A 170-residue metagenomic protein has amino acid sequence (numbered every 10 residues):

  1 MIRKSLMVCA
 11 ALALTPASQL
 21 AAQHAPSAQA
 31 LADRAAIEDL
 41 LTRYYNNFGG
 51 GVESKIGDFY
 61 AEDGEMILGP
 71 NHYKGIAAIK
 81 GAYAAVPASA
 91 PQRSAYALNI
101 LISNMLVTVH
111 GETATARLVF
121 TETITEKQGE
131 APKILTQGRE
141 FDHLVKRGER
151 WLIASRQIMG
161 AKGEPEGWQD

Functional and structural regions predicted by a protein language model:
M1-M7: Bacterial N-terminal signal peptides that target proteins for export
C9-P16: Bacterial N-terminal signal peptides
L20-G50, S54, D58-E62: Short, low-complexity N-terminal intrinsically disordered segments enriched in polar/charged residues
E53-F120: A solvent-exposed, acidic/Ser-Thr-rich amphipathic alpha-helical stretch
S94, E130-A131: Outer-membrane beta-barrel domain signature
I100-I102, L135-E140: Short, surface-exposed coil-to-beta transition loops
T113-R117, Q137-D170: Short beta-strand edge/turn micro-motifs at domain boundaries
E122-E126, L144: Beta-strand elements of well-folded, non-transmembrane domains
